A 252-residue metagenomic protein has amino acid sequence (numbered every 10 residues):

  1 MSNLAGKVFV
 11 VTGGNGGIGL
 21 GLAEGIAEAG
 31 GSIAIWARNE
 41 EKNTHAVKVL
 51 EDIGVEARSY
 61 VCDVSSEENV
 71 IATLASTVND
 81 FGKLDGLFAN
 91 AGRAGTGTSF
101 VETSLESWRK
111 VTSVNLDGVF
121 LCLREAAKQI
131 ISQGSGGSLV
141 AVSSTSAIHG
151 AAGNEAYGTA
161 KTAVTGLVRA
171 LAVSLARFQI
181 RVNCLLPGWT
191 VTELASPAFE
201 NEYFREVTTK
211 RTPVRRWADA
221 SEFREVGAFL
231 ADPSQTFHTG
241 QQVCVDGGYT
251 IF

Functional and structural regions predicted by a protein language model:
N3, A94-G97, H149, V214 (+2 more regions): Short C-terminal tail/terminal secondary-structure segment of NAD(P)H-dependent dehydrogenase/reductase domains
V8, N15-G17: Conserved glycine-rich cofactor-binding loop
E40, V61-T73, L105: The beta1-alpha1 cofactor-binding region of Rossmann-like NAD(H)/NADP(H)-dependent oxidoreductases
T98-F100, S107-T112, T208: Substrate-binding pocket helix/loop in short-chain dehydrogenase/reductase
L123, A160, V168: Active-site helix of classical SDR
S144: Residue(s) in the substrate-gating loop at a strand-loop-helix junction that position the organic substrate next
A176, R181, H238-G240: Short, small/polar-rich loop/turn modules that mediate ligand/substrate recognition or access, typified
